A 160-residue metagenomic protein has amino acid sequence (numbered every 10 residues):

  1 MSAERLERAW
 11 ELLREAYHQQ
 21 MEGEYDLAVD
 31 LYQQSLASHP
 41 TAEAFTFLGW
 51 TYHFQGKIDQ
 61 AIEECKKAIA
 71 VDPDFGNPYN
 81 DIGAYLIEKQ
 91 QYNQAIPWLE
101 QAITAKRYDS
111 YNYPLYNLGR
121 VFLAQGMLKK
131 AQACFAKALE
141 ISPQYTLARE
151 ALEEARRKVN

Functional and structural regions predicted by a protein language model:
M1-A3, I103-D109: Flexible helix-coil transition and linker loops at the boundaries of alpha-helical arrays
M1-A9, A124, L128-N160: Terminal, low-structured helical/coil segments at or just beyond the last alpha-helical repeat
R5-E43, F47, F54: Alpha-helical segment of the N-proximal tetratricopeptide repeat
L13-M21, T46-F54, N77-I87, Y113-R120 (+1 more regions): Conserved alpha-helical positions within TPR/SEL1-like repeat arrays
M21-L31, F54-K67, K89-T104, Q125-C134 (+1 more regions): Structural signature of tandem alpha-helical TPR/SEL1-like repeats, specifically the intra-repeat loop/turn
L36, I69, I103-A105, L139 (+1 more regions): A conserved position within tetratricopeptide repeats
H39-P40, P73, R107-D109, P143: Short coil turns that delineate tetratricopeptide repeat
K66-D81: Glycine/serine-rich loop-strand microenvironments at binding/catalytic pocket rims
